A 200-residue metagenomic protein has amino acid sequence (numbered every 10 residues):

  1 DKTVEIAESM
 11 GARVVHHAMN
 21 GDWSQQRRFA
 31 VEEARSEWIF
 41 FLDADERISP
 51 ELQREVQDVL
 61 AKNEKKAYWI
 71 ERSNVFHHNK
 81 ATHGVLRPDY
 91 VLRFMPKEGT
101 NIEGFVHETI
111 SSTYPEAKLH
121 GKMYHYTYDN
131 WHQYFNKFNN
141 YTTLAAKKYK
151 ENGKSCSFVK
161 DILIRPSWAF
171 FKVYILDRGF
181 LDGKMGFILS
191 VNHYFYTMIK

Functional and structural regions predicted by a protein language model:
V4-E33: Conserved donor nucleotide-binding strand/loop of the catalytic core
S24-V31, W38, S49-K200: Catalytic-site signature of metal-activated, phosphate-bearing donor transferases, centered on the GT-A/GT-A-like
D45: Glycine/small-residue-rich loop that forms an oxyanion/phosphate-binding "nest" at active or ligand-binding sites
